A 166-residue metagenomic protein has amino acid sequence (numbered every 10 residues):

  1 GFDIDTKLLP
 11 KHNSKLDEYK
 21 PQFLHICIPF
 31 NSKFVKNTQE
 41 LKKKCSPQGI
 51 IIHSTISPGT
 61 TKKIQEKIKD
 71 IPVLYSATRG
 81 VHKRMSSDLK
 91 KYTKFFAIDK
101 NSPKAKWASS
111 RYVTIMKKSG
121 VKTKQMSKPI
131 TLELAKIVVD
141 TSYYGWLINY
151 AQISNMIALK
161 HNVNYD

Functional and structural regions predicted by a protein language model:
G1-D3: Short beta-strand "acidic-cap" motif of Rossmann-like dinucleotide-binding folds
D5-G49: Rossmann-like NAD(P)-binding element
L8, T78, L159: Residue-level marker of positions within ordered structural domains that often coincide with functionally constrained
K11, H82-M85, E133-V138: Short, solvent-exposed polar/charged micro-motifs at secondary-structure junctions
C27-I28, N37-T38, P47-I130: Rossmann-fold dinucleotide-binding core
N101-D166: Active-site-lining helix/loop region of Rossmann-like oxidoreductase modules
